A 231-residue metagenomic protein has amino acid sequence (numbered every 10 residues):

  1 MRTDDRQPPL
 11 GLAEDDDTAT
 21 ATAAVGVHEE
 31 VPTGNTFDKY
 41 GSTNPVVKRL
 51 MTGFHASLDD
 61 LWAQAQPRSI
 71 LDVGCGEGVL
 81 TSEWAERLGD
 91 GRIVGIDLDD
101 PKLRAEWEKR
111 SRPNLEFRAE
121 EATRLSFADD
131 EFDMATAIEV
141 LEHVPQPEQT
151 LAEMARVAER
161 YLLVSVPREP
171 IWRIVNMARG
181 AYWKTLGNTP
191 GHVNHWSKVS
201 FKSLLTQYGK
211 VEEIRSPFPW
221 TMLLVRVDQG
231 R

Functional and structural regions predicted by a protein language model:
M1-A128, L151, A178-G209, E213-R231: Conserved N-terminal segment of class I S-adenosyl-L-methionine
D90-G91, A158-R160: A short helix->loop->beta-strand "cap" motif at the edges of active sites that frequently abuts
T136: A conserved beta-strand element that flanks and buttresses the S-adenosyl-L-methionine
V140: Hydrophobic adenine-recognition pocket in adenosine-nucleotide-binding enzymes
V144-E153: A short, conserved alpha-helix within the catalytic core of class I
R160-P167: Conserved beta-strand signature within the Rossmann-like core of class I S-adenosyl-L-methionine
R168-R173: Short "lid" loop at the C-terminus of a central beta-strand within the Rossmann-like core of SAM-dependent
